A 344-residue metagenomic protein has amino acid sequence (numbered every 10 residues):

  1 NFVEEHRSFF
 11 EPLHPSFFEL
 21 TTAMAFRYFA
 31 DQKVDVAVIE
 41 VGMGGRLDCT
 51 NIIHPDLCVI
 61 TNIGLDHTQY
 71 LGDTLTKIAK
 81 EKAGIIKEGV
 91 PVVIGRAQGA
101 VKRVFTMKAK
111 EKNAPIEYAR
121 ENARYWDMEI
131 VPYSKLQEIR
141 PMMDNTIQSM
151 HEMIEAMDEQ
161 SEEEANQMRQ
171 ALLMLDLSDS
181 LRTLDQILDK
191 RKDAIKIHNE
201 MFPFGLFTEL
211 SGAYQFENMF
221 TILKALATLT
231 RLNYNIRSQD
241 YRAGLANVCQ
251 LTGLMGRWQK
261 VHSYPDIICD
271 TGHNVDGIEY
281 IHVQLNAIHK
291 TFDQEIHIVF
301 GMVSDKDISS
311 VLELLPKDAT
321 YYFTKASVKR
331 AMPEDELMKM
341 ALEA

Functional and structural regions predicted by a protein language model:
N1-I53, Q69-L71, G99-A100: ATP-dependent carboxylate-amine ligase catalytic core
D31, V36-V41, C49-N51, P55-V59 (+6 more regions): Nucleotide phosphate-binding/pyrophosphate-handling subdomain across enzymes that bind or process nucleotide phosphates
G45-L47, H54-K112: Conserved catalytic-core segment of NTP-binding enzymes
G95-R96, K110-L136, D185-Q186, E209-G212 (+4 more regions): Beta-strand->loop->alpha-helix junctions that form or flank phosphate-binding loops in nucleotide-handling enzymes
Q98-V104, K108, K192, D266-I268 (+2 more regions): C-terminal helical cap/extension that packs against the catalytic core of soluble nucleotide-cofactor enzymes
Y125-E129, Q137, P141, L188-F202: Acidic-glycine-rich active-site phosphate/pyrophosphate-binding loop
L136, M143, I147-M150, A165-M168 (+3 more regions): Generic L/I/V-rich hydrophobic alpha-helical segments across diverse proteins
A156-N166: Charged, low-complexity interaction regions
